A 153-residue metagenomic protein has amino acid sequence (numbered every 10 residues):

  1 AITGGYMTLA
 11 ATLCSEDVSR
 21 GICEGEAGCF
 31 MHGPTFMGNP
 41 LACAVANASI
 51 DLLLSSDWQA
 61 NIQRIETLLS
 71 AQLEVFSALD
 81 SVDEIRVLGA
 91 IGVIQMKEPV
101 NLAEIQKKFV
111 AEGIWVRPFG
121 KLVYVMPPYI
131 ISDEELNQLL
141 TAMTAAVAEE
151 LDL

Functional and structural regions predicted by a protein language model:
A1-L153: Conserved N-terminal phosphate-binding loop of PLP-dependent enzymes in the Aspartate aminotransferase
